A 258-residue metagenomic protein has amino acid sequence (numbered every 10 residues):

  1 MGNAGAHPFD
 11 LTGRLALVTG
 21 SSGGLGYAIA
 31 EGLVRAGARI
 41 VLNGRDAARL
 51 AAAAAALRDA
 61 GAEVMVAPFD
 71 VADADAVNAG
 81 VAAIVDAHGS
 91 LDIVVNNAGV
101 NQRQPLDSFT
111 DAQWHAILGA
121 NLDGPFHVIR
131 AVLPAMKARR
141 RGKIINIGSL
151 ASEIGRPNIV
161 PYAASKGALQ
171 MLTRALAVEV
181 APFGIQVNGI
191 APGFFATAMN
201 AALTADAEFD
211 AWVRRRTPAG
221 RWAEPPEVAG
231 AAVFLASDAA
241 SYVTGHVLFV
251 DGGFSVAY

Functional and structural regions predicted by a protein language model:
G2-H7, I154, V233, T244-Y258: Short C-terminal tail/terminal secondary-structure segment of NAD(P)H-dependent dehydrogenase/reductase domains
L15, S22-G23, D46: Conserved glycine-rich cofactor-binding loop
V95, A181, Q186, V243-G245: Short, small/polar-rich loop/turn modules that mediate ligand/substrate recognition or access, typified
P105-L106, Q113-L118, V213: Substrate-binding pocket helix/loop in short-chain dehydrogenase/reductase
I129, S165, T173: Active-site helix of classical SDR
P134, V178-P182, S241: Alpha-helical segment proximal to the catalytic Tyr-Lys
S149: Residue(s) in the substrate-gating loop at a strand-loop-helix junction that position the organic substrate next
